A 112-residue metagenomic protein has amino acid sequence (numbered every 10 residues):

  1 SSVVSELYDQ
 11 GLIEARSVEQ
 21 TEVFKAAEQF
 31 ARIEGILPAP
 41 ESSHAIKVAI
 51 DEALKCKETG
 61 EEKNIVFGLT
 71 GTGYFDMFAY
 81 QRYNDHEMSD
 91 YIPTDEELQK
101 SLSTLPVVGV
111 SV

Functional and structural regions predicted by a protein language model:
S1-I36, R82-V112: Active-site/ligand-binding loops adjacent to catalytic centers
V18, A39-E41, G68-T70: Generic beta-strand/beta-sheet core signal
Q29, S43, I65-F67: N-terminal hydrophobic or amphipathic segments with adjacent small-residue motifs that include Sec signal peptides
L37-A49: Substrate-binding/catalytic subdomain of NAD(P)-dependent oxidoreductase enzymes
V48-V110: Catalytic phosphate/nucleotide-handling subdomain of diverse soluble enzymes
